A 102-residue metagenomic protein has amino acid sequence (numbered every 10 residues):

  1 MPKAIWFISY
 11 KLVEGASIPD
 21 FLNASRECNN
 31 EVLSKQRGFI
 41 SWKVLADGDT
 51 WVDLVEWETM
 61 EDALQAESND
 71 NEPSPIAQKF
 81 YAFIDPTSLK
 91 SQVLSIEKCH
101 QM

Functional and structural regions predicted by a protein language model:
P2, L22-N23, Q36: Alpha-helix initiation and capping sites
P2, Y10-V13, I40-V52, P75-M102: Glycine-rich beta-strand-turn "strand-cap" elements at beta-sheet edges
K11-N23: Short, surface-exposed ligand-recognition loops at beta-strand->loop->(often short) alpha-helix junctions that present
A16-I18, E61-A63, C99: Residue-level signal for secondary-structure boundary sites
A24, D47-G48, V52, E56-M60: Extended hydrophobic secondary-structure segments
E27, E31-I40, E56-Q92: An amphipathic, aromatic/His-enriched active-site/gating alpha helix that lines ligand/cofactor pockets
